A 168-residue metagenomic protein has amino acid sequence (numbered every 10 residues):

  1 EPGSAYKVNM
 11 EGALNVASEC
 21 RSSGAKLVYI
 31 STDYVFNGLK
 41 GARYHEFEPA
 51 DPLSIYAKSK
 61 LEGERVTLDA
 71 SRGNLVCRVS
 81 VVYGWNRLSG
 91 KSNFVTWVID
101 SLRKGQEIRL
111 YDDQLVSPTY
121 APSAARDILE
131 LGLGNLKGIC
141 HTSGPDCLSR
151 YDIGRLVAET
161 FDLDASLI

Functional and structural regions predicted by a protein language model:
E1-V28: NAD(P)-cofactor binding segment of oxidoreductase domains
A13-V16, E64, I128: Conserved internal alpha-helix within the Rossmann fold of NAD(P)-dependent oxidoreductases
E19-S23, A70, F161: Helix C-cap/helix->beta junction micro-motif
L27-T32, N37, C77-V79: SDR active-site strand-loop-helix element
D33-L53: Active-site "gating" loop of Rossmann-like NAD(P)-dependent oxidoreductase/epimerase domains
S59: Active-site helix of classical SDR
R65-V116, P122-S123, L129-E130: NAD(P)-dependent short-chain dehydrogenase/reductase
D127, L131-I168: Mid/C-terminal beta-alpha module of Rossmann-like enzyme folds, strongest in SDR-family dehydrogenases/epimerases
